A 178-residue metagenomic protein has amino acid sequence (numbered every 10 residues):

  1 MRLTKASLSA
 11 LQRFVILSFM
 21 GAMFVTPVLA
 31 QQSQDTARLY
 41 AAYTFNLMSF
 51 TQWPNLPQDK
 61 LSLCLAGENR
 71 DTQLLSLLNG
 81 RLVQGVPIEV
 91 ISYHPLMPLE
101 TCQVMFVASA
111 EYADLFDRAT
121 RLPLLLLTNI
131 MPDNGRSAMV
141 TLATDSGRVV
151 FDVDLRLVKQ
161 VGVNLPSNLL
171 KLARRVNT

Functional and structural regions predicted by a protein language model:
R2-L17, P27-T178: Short hydrophobic alpha-helices and adjacent helix-cap/hinge residues
G21-A22: Repetitive helical segments and hydrophobic/amphipathic motifs
